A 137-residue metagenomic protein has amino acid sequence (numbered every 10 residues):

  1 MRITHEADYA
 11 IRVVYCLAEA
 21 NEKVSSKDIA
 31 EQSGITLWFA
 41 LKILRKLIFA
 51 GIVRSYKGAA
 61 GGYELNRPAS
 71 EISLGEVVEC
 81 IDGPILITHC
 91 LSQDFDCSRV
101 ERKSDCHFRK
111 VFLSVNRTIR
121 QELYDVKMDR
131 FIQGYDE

Functional and structural regions predicted by a protein language model:
I3-H5, Y9-I35, R54: N-terminal helix-turn-helix DNA-binding core of bacterial DNA-binding proteins
V14, L44-R45: Short, hydrophobic-biased segments on the C-terminal half of alpha helices that form "recognition helices"
E31, I48-F49: Alpha-helical residues within the helix-turn-helix
W38: Key DNA-contact positions within bacterial/archaeal DNA-binding proteins
F49-I52, C80: Residue cluster at the C-terminal edge of the helix-turn-helix DNA-binding motif
G51-A60, E64-N66: Beta-hairpin "wing" of winged helix-turn-helix
N66-E137: Non-DNA-binding regulatory cores of transcription-related proteins, predominantly C-terminal effector-binding
